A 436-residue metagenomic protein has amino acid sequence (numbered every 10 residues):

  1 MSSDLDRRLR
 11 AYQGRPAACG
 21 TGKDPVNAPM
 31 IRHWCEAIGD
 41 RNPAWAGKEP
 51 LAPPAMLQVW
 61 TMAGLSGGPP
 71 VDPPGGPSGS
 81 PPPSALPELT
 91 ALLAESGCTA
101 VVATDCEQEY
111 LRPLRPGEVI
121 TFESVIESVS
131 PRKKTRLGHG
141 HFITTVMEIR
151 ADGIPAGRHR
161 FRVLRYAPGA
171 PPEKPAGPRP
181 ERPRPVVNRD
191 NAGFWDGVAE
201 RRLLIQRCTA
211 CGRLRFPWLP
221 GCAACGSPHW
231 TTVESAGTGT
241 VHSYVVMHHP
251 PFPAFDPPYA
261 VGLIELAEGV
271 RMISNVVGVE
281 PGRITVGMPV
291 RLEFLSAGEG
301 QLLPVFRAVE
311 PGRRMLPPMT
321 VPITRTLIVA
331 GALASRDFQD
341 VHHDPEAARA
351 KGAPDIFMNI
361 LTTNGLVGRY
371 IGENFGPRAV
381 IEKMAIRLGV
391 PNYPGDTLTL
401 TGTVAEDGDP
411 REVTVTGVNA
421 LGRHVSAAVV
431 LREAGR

Functional and structural regions predicted by a protein language model:
M1-C19, A103-R184, R271-T320, N392-R436: HotDog/MaoC-like acyl-thioester-processing domains
M1-D105, P171-K174, P185-V186, R201-A223 (+2 more regions): Hot-dog-fold acyl-thioester-processing enzymes
L51, L114-V119, P228-T238, G395: Short, glycine/small-residue-enriched coil/turn segments at secondary-structure junctions
C98-E107, L266-V276, P377-A385: Short, structured beta-strand/loop micro-motifs enriched in basic residues and often containing a Trp
R179-L203, E310: Flexible extramembrane loops and terminal tails that flank transmembrane helices in small membrane-associated subunits
R213-H249, R283-V309: Glycine/charge-rich catalytic "coupling/switch" loops of P-loop NTPases
V241-V277, V286, I360, N364: Glycine-rich active-site loops that engage anionic ligands at enzyme catalytic sites
D355, T362-D407: Catalytic-pocket segment enriched in acidic/His residues
